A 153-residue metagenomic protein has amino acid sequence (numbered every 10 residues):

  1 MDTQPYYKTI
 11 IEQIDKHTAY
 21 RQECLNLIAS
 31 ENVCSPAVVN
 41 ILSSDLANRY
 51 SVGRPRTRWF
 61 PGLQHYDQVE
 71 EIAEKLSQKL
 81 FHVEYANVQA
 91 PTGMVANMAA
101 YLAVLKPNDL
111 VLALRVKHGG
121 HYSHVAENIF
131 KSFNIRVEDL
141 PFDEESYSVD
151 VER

Functional and structural regions predicted by a protein language model:
M1-T57: N-terminal "arm"/small-domain region of PLP-dependent enzymes with the aminotransferase-like
E31, N87-M94, R115: Active-site nucleophile and cofactor-binding loops and adjacent substrate-binding regions of central metabolic enzymes
V38, S77, A96-V104: Buried hydrophobic packing segments
Y50-T92: Conserved N-terminal alpha-helix of the aminotransferase class I/II PLP-enzyme fold
M94-A99, G119-H124: Short glycine/serine/threonine-rich phosphate/pyrophosphate-binding segments that cradle anionic phosphate groups
L105-H121: Conserved PLP-anchoring active-site segment centered on the Schiff-base-forming lysine
S123-R153: PLP-dependent aminotransferase-class I/II
